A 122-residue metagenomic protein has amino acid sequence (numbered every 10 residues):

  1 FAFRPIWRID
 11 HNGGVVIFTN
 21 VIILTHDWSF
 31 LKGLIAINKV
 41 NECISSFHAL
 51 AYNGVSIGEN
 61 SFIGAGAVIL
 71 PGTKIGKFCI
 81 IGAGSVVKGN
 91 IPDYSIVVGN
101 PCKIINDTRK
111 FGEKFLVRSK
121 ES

Functional and structural regions predicted by a protein language model:
F1-K74, N100-P101, D107-R109, K114: Flexible, glycine/small-residue-enriched loop-and-beta-strand segment within the central core of proteins
V16, A83-V86, I96: Hydrophobic alpha-helical segments of small multi-pass membrane proteins
F62, I80, I96-V97: Short-chain dehydrogenase/reductase
A65-I80, S85-G89: Beta-rich strand-turn-strand
F115-S122: Acidic/histidine-enriched, glycine/proline-rich intrinsically disordered or flexible terminal extensions
